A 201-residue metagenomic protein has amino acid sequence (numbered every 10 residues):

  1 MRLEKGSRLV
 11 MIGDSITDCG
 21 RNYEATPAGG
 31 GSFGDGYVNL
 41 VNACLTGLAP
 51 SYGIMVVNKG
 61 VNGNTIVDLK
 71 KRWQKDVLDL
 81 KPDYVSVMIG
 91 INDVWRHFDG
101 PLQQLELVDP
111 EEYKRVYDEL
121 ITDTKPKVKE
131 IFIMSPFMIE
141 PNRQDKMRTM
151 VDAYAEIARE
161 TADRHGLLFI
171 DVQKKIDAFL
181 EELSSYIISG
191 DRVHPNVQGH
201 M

Functional and structural regions predicted by a protein language model:
R2-G31: Short glycine-rich His-centered loop
R2-K5, D35, L40-M55, N64-M201: Alpha-helical cap/lid subdomain in secreted, periplasmic, or secretory-pathway luminal O-acyl-processing enzymes
I16-T17, V61-I66: Short active-site-proximal "capping" loops at secondary-structure junctions
S32, G60-V61: Conserved active-site regions of diverse hydrolases
